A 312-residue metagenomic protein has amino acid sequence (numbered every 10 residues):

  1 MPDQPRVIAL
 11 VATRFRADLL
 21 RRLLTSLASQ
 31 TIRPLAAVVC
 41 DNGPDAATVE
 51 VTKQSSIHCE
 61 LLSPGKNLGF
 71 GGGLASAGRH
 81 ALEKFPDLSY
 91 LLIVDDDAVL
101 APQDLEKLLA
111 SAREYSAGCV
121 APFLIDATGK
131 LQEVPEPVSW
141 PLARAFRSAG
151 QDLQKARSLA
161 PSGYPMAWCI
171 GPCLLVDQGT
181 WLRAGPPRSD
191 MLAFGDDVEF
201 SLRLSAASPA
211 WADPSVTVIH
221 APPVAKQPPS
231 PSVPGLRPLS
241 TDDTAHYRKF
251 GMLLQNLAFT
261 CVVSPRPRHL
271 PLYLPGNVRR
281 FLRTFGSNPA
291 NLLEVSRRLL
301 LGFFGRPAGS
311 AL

Functional and structural regions predicted by a protein language model:
T25-P34: Short, acidic, metal-binding catalytic loop of nucleotide-sugar glycosyltransferases
V39-E50, K66: A conserved acidic beta->alpha catalytic loop
P64-E83: Glycine-rich, basic loop-to-helix element that forms the pyrophosphate-binding segment of sugar-nucleotide handling
D87-D97: Short beta-strand-to-loop acidic/aromatic patch adjacent to the donor-nucleotide binding site
Q103-P135: Conserved donor NDP-sugar-binding/catalytic core segment of glycosyltransferases
K155-V176: A recurrent flexible, glycine/aromatic-enriched loop bordering the glycosyltransferase active site that acts as
L174-V176, T180-G185, D190-V216: A short, conserved alpha-helix in the catalytic core of glycosyltransferases
R248-L312: Non-catalytic, C-terminal membrane-associated alpha-helical segments of glycosyltransferases
